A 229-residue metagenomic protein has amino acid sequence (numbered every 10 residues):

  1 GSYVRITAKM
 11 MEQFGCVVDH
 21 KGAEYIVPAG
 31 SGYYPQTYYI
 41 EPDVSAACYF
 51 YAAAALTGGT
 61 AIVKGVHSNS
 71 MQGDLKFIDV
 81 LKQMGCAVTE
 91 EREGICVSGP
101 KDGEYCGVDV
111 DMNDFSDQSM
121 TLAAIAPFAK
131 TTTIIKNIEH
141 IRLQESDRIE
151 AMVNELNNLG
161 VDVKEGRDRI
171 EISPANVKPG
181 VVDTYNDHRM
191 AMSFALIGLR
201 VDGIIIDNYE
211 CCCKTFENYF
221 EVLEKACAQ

Functional and structural regions predicted by a protein language model:
G1-Q229: Short, structured segments at the rim of ligand-binding sites
